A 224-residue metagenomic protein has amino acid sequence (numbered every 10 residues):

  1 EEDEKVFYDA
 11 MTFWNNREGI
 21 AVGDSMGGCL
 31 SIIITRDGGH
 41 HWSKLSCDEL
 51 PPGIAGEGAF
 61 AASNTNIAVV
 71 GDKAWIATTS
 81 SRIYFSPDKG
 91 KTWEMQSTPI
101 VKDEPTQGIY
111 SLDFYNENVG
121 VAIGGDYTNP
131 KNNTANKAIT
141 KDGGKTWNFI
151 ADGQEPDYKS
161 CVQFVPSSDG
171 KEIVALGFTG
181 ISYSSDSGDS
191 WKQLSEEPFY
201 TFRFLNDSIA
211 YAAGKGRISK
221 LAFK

Functional and structural regions predicted by a protein language model:
E1-D3, I32-P51, S81-K102, Y127 (+3 more regions): Asp-box/BNR beta-propeller loop motif
E1-I32, K44-G56: Asp-box/WD-like beta-propeller blade repeats and closely related beta-sheet repeat scaffolds
E2-Y8, P51-A61, K102-Q107, E155-K159: Short glycine-/Asp-/Thr-/Trp-enriched loop segments that recur within the blades of beta-propeller repeat domains
V6-M11, T106-S111, Y158-Q163, F199-D207: Repeated scaffold domains used in trafficking and secretory/extracellular systems, primarily beta-propellers
R17-A21, K73-W75, N118-A122, D169-V174 (+1 more regions): Entry beta-strands of beta-propeller and related beta-repeat scaffolds
D24-M26, T79-S81, G125-Y127, F178 (+1 more regions): Short loop/turn segments immediately following the C-termini of beta-strands
A151-Y183: Loop/turn-rich, solvent-exposed surfaces of beta-rich toroidal or solenoidal domains
F204-K224: Blade-level signature of beta-propeller repeat domains, shared across WD40, Kelch, NHL, RCC1 and BNR/Asp-box propellers
